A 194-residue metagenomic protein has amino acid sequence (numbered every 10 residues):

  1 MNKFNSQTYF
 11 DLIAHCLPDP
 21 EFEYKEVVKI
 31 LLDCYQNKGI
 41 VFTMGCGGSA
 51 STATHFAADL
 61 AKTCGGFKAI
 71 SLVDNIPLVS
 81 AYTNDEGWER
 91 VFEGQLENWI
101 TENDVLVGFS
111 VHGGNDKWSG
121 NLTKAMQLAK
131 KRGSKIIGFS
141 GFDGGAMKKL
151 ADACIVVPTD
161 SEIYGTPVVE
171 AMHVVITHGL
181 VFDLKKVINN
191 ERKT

Functional and structural regions predicted by a protein language model:
M1-D19: Generic N-terminal amphipathic, Lys/Arg-enriched alpha-helix
L12, I30, H55, D59 (+5 more regions): Alpha-helical scaffold segments in soluble metabolic enzymes
P18-F22, Y82-E86, G114-N115, G133: Short, flexible loop segments at the rims of nucleotide/cofactor-binding pockets, characterized by
P18-N37: A short, well-structured juxtamembrane/interface segment
L32-V105: Glycine-rich, small/polar surface segments that engage phosphate groups of diverse ligands
N103-G138, F142-V157: C-terminal binding/interaction regions
S140-K193: Short alpha-helices
